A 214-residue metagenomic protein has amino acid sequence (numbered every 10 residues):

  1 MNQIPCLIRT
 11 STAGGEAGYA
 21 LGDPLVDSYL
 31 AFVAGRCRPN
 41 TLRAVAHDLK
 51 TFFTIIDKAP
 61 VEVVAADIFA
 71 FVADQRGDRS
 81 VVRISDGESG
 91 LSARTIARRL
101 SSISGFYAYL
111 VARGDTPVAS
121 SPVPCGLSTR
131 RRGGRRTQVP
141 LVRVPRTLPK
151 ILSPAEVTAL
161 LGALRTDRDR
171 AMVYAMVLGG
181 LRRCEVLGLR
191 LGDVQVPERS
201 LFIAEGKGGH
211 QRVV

Functional and structural regions predicted by a protein language model:
M1-R36, L148: N-terminal DNA-binding module of tyrosine recombinases/phage integrases
T12, E16-A17, D23-L30, F52 (+6 more regions): Aromatic/pi-system hotspot detector in well-structured domains
G18-G22, S92, I96-L100, G179: Short, low-complexity cationic-aromatic patches
L25-V26, I68, G77, S153 (+2 more regions): N-terminal alpha-helical segment
D27-R43, L49-V142: N-terminal core-binding DNA-recognition domain of tyrosine recombinases/integrases
R130-A159, G208-V214: DNA breakage-rejoining catalytic core of tyrosine-based enzymes
K150, P154-R183, L187, K207-Q211: Basic, Lys/Arg- and aromatic-enriched nucleic-acid-binding interface segment
C184, G188-V214: Conserved tyrosine-mediated DNA breakage-rejoining catalytic core shared by Y-recombinases
